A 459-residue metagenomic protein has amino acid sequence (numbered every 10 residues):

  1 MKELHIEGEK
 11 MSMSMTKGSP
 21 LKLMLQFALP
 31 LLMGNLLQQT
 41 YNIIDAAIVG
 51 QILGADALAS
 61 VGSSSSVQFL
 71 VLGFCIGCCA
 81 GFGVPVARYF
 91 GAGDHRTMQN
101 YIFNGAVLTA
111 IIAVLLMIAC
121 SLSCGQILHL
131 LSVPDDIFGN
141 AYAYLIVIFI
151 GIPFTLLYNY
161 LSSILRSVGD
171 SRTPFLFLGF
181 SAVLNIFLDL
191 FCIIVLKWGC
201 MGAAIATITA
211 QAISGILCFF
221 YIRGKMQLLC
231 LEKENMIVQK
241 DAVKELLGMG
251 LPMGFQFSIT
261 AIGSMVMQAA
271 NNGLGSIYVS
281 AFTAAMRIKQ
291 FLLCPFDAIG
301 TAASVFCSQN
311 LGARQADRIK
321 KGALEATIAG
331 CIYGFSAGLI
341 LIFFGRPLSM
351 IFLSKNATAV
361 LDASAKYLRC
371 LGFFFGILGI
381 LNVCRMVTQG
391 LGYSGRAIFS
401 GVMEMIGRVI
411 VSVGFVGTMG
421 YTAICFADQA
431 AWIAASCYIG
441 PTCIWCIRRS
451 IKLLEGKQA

Functional and structural regions predicted by a protein language model:
M1-A28, V86-G151, K197-L251, C307-F373 (+1 more regions): Short alpha-helical transmembrane segments in multi-pass integral membrane proteins
K17, L21-T40, I44, V67-F74 (+7 more regions): Residue-level signal for short hydrophobic patches within transmembrane helices of multi-pass membrane transporters
Q26-D45, V147, S181, A210-S214 (+3 more regions): Transmembrane helical elements of multi-pass membrane transporters/channels
L31, N35, A47, V84 (+15 more regions): Transmembrane alpha-helix boundary and packing residues in multipass membrane permease domains and related
T40-A59, L128-D135, F191-C200, S258-R287 (+5 more regions): Helix-terminus/linker motif at the lipid-water interface of multi-pass membrane proteins
L58-I118, T155-P174, A281-G345, L378-S400: Small-residue-rich hydrophobic transmembrane alpha-helices
L70-G73, M117, N185-D189, G215-F219 (+4 more regions): Hydrophobic transmembrane alpha-helices of multi-pass small-molecule transporters
C79, I148-R166, P174-A182, A203-I216 (+4 more regions): Short runs within selected transmembrane alpha-helices of multi-pass transporters and secretion channels
